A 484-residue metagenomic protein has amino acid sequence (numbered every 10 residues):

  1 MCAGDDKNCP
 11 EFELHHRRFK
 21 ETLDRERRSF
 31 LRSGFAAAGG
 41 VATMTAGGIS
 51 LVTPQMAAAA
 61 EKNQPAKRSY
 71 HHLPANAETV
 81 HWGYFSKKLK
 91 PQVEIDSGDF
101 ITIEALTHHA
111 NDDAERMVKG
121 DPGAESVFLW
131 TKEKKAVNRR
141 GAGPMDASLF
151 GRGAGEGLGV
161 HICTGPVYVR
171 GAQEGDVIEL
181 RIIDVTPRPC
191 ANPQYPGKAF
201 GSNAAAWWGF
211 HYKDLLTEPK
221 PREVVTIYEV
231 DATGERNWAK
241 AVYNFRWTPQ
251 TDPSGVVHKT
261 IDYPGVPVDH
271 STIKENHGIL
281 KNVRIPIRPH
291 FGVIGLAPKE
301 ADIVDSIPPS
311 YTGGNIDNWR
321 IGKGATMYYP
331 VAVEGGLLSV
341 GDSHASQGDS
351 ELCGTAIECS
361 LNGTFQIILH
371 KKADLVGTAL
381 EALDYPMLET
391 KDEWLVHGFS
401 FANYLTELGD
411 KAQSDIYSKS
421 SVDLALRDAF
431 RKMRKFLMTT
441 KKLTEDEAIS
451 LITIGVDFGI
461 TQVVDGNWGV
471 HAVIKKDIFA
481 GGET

Functional and structural regions predicted by a protein language model:
M1-S29, V52-P54: N-terminal secretory signal peptides
T22-L23, S29-V52: N-terminal export signals
A57-A60: Boundary at the C-terminal end of the N-terminal hydrophobic targeting segment
Y70-G155: N-terminal, Lys/Arg-enriched amphipathic/low-complexity engagement segments that precede the first folded domain
N76-S86, E156-C163, V304-T312: Short, structured beta-strand/loop micro-motifs enriched in basic residues and often containing a Trp
P91-H109, Y168-G171, D176-D184, M327-V333: Beta-strand cores of secreted/periplasmic/IMS beta-sandwich domains, seen most often in copper-related folds
V177-L383, L388, R431, M438 (+4 more regions): Glycine-rich anion/phosphate-binding loop at the beta-strand->alpha-helix junction
E381-K441: A hydrophobic, small-residue-rich beta->alpha segment in the mid-to-C-terminal subdomain of diverse proteins
